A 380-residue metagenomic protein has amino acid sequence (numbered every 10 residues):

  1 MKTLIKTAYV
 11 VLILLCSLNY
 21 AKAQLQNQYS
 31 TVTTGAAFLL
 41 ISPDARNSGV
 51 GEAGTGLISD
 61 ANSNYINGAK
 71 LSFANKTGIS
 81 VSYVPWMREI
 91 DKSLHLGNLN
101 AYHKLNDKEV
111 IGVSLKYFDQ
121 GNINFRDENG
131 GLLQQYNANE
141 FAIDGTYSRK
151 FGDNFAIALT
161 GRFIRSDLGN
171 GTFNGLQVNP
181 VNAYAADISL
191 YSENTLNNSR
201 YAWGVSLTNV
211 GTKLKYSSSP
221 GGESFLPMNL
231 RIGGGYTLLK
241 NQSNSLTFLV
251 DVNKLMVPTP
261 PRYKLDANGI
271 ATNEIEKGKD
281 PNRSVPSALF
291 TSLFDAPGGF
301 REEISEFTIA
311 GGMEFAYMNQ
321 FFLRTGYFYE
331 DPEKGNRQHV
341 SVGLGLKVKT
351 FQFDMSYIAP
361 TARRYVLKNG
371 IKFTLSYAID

Functional and structural regions predicted by a protein language model:
M1-Q26: Bacterial Sec-dependent N-terminal signal peptides
Q24-D380: Subset of outer-membrane beta-barrel
